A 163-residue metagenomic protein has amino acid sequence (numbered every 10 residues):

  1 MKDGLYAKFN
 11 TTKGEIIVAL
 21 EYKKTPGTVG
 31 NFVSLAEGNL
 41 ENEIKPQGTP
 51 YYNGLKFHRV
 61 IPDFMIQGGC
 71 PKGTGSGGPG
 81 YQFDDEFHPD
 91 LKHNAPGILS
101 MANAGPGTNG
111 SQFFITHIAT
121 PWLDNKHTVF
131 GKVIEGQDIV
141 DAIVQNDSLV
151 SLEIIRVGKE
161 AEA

Functional and structural regions predicted by a protein language model:
M1-A163: Cyclophilin-like peptidyl-prolyl cis-trans isomerases
